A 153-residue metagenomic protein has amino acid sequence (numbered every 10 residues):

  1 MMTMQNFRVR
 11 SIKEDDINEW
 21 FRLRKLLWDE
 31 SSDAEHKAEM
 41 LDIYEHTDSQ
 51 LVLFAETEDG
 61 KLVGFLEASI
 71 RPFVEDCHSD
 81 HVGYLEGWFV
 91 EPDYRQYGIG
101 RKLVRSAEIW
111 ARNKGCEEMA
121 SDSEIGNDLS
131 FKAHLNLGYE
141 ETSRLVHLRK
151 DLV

Functional and structural regions predicted by a protein language model:
F7-W20: A short beta-loop-alpha structural element at the N-terminal edge of CoA-dependent acyl/N-acetyltransferase catalytic
F21-E35: Helix-loop element at the rim of GNAT/NAT acetyltransferase active sites that forms part of the acceptor-substrate
S31-F54: Active-site rim helix/loop that mediates acceptor-substrate recognition in acyltransferases
F54, K61-I70, Y84, F89: Conserved beta-strand in the GNAT
P72-L85, R95, T142-S143: A conserved beta-turn-beta hairpin within the catalytic core of GNAT-like acetyltransferases that forms part
V90, Q96-I109, N136: Conserved acetyl-CoA-binding loop-helix of GNAT-fold acetyltransferases
R101, N113, I125-S143: Conserved active-site alpha-helix within GNAT-family acetyltransferase domains
V104, A111-S123: Conserved GNAT acetyl-CoA-binding A-motif
